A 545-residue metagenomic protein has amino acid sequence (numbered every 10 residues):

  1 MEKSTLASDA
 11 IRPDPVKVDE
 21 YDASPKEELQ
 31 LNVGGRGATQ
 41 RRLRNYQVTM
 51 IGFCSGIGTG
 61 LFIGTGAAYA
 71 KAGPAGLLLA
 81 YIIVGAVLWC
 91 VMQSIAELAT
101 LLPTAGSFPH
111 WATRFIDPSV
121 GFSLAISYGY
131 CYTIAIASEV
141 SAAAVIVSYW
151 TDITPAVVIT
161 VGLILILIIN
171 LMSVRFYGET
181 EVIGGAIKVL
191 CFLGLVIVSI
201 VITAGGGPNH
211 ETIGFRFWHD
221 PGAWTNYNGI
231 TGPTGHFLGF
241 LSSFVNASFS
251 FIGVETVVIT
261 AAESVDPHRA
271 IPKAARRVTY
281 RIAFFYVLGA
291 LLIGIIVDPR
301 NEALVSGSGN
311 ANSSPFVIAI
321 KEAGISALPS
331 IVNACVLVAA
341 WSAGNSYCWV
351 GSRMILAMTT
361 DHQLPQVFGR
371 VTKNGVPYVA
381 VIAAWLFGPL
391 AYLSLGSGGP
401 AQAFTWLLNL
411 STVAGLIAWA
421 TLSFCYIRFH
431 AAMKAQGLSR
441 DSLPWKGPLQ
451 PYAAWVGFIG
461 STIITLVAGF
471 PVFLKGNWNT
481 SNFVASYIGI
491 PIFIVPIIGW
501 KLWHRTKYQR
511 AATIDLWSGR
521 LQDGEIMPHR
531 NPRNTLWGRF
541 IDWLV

Functional and structural regions predicted by a protein language model:
M1-A75, L88-W89, T506-V545: Membrane-interface "cap" regions at the ends of multi-pass membrane proteins
G34, A38, A186-A327: Helix-loop-helix junctions that connect adjacent transmembrane segments in multi-pass membrane transporters
T39-Q40, F53, L61-P155: Extracellular loop-to-transmembrane helix junctions
T104, S127-S141, N246, F251-S264 (+2 more regions): Membrane-helix boundary/coupling elements in multi-pass transport proteins
P109-R114, V140-I159, C191, V258-H268 (+5 more regions): Helix-loop-helix connectors at the membrane interface of multi-pass transporters/channels
H110-A112, D117, Y227-I230, S243 (+3 more regions): TM-loop-TM module centered on a large, flexible mid-protein loop between adjacent transmembrane helices in multi-pass
V157-H219, I252, A275-T279, L408-T421 (+2 more regions): Membrane-interface loop-to-helix entry segments
R370-G375, W419-S486, R510-S518: C-terminal membrane-solvent junction of multi-pass transporters and transport-like membrane proteins
